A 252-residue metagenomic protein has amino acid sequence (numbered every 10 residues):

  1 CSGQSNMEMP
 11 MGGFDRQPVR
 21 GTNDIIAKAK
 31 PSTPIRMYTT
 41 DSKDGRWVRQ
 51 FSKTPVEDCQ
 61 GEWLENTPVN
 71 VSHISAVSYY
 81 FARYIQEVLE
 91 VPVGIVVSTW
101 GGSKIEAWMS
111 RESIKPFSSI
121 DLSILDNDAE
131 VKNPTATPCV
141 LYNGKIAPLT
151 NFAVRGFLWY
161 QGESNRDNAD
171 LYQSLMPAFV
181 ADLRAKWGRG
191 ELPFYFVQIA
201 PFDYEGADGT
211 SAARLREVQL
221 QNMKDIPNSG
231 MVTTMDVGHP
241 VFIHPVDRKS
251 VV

Functional and structural regions predicted by a protein language model:
C1-S250: Cell-envelope and extracellular/periplasmic
